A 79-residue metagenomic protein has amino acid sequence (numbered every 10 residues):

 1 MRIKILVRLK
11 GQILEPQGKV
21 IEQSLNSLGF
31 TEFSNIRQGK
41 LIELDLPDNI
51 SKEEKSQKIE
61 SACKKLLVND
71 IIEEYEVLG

Functional and structural regions predicted by a protein language model:
M1-G79: Non-catalytic terminal accessory/regulatory regions of metabolic enzymes
